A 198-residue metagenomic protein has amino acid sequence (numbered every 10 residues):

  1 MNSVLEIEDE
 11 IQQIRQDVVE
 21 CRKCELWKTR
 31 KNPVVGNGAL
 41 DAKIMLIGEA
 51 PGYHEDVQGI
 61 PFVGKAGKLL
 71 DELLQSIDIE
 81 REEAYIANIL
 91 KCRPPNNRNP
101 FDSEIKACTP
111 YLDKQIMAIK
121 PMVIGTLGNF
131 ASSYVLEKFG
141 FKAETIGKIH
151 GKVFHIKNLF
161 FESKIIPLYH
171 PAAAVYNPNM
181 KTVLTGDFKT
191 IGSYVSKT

Functional and structural regions predicted by a protein language model:
M1-K65, F161, K197: Active-site and ligand/interface coordination hotspots across diverse enzymes and nucleic-acid-associated assemblies
N2, I77, R81-E82, I89-T198: Glycine/proline-rich loop-helix segments at beta-alpha junctions forming the active-site rim of enzyme cores
E10, D17-E20, K43, L73 (+3 more regions): Residue-level recognition of specific faces of alpha-helices
L26-K28, G38, A42, E49 (+7 more regions): Generic hydrophobic-segment detector
T29, L69, A107-Y111: Short, conserved clusters of charged catalytic residues that mark active-site and nucleotide-handling motifs
H54-D56, I60-E83: Glycine-rich, small/polar surface segments that engage phosphate groups of diverse ligands
